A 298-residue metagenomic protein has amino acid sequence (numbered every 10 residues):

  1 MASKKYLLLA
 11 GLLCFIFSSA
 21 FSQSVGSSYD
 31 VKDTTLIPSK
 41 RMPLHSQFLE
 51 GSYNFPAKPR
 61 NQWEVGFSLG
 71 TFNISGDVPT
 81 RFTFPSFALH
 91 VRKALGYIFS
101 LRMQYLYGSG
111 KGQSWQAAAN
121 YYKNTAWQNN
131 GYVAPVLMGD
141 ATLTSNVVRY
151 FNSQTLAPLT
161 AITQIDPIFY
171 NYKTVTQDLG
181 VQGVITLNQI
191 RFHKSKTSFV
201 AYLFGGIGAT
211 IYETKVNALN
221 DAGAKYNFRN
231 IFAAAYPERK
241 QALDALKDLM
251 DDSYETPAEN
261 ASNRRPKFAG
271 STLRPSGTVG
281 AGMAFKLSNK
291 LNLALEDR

Functional and structural regions predicted by a protein language model:
M1-S28, T34: Bacterial Sec-dependent N-terminal signal peptides
Q23-R92: Short glycine/proline- and aromatic-enriched beta-strand/turn motifs that initiate or cap beta-hairpins
Y53, I74-D77, I165-N171, N263-A269: Extracellular loop and loop/strand-boundary signature of outer-membrane beta-barrel proteins
Y53-W63, I98, Q189-V200, V216 (+1 more regions): Short loop/turn motifs that connect adjacent beta-strands in outer-membrane beta-barrel proteins
N61, T83-F87, K173-L179, T197-F199 (+1 more regions): Residues that define the transmembrane beta-barrel architecture of outer-membrane proteins
F67, L89-K93, M103, V181-L187 (+3 more regions): Residues on the lipid-exposed face of transmembrane beta-strands in outer-membrane beta-barrel proteins
L101-Q241: Gram-negative (and chloroplast) outer-membrane scaffold detector with strong preference for beta-barrel transmembrane
K194, S198-E296: Outer-membrane beta-barrel transmembrane domain signature
